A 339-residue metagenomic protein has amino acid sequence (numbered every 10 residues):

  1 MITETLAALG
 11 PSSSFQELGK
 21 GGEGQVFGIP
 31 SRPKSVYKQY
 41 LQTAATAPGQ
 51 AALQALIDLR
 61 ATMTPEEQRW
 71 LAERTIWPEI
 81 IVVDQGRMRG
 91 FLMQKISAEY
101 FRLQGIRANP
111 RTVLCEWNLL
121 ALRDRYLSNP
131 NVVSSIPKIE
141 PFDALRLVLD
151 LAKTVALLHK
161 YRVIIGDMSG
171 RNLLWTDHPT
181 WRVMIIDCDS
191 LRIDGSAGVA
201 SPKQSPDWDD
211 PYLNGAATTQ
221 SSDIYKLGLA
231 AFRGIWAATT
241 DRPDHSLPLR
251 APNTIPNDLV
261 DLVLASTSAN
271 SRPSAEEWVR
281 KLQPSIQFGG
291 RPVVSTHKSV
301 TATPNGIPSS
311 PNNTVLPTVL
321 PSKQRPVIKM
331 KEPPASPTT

Functional and structural regions predicted by a protein language model:
T5-E17: Conserved N-terminal boundary motif of the eukaryotic protein kinase catalytic domain
S14-Q16, G22-I81, R87-F91, K95-P137: ATP-binding glycine-rich loop module of kinase domains
I81-D84, T176-H178: Short beta-strand micro-motifs enriched in acidic
R146-V148, V155, H159-D177: Catalytic-loop of the protein kinase fold
N172-C188: Conserved protein kinase catalytic/activation segment
M184, D189-A265: C-lobe/activation-segment region of protein kinase-like
S268-R291: Terminal C-lobe "cap" of eukaryotic-type protein kinase domains
G290-T339: Regulatory extensions appended to serine/threonine kinase catalytic cores
